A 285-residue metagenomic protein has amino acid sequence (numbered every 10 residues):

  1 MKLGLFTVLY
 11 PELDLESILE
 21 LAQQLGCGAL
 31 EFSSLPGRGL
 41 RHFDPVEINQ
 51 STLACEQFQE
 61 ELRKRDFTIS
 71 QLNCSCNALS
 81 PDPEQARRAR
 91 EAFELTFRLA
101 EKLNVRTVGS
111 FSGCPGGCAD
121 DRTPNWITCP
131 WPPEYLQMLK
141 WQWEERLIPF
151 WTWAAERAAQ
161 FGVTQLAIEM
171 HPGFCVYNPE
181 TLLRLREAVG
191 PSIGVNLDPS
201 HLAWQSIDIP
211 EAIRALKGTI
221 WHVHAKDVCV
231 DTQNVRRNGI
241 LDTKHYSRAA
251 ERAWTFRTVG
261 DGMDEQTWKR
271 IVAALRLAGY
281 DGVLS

Functional and structural regions predicted by a protein language model:
K2, L13, L30, L72 (+1 more regions): Acidic/histidine-rich catalytic cores of soluble enzymes
L5, A22, L30, L62 (+11 more regions): Conserved, mostly hydrophobic/aromatic
P11-A22, F58, R87-R98, Q205-R214 (+1 more regions): Short, acidic/polar
E16-R38, N104-T107: Catalytic domains of carbohydrate-active enzymes, especially glycoside hydrolases
S17, E56-R65, A78-G194: Active-site acidic/histidine proton-transfer and metal-coordination neighborhood in alpha/beta enzyme cores
C27, F32, F67, A100 (+4 more regions): A structural motif
F32-Q59, S112-A119: Glycine-rich, proline-tolerant flexible connector loops at the mouths of alpha/beta enzymes
P45-N49, G116-W131, V235-Y246: Aromatic- and acidic-residue-enriched segments that line the glycan-binding/catalytic groove of carbohydrate-active
